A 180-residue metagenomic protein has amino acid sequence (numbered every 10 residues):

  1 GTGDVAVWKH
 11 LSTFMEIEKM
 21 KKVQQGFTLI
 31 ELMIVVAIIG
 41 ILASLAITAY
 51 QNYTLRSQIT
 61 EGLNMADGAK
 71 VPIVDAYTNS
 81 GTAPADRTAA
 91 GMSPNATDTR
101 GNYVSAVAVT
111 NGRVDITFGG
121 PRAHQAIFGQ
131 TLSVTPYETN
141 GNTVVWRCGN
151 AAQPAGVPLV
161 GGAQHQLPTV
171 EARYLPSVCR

Functional and structural regions predicted by a protein language model:
G1, F27, G40, Y53 (+5 more regions): Generic detector of bulky aromatic hydrophobic side chains
G1-I30: N-terminal leader/signal peptides at the extreme start of proteins
G3-T13, T78-R180: Periplasmic/extracellular, small/polar-rich flexible segments of pilin-like filament-forming proteins
K19, L42-L45, A69, P84 (+2 more regions): Alpha-helical protein-protein interaction elements
K21-E61, M65, A69: N-terminal single-pass transmembrane signal-anchor helix
N52-N95: Conserved hydrophobic/amphipathic alpha-helical signal-anchor segments
